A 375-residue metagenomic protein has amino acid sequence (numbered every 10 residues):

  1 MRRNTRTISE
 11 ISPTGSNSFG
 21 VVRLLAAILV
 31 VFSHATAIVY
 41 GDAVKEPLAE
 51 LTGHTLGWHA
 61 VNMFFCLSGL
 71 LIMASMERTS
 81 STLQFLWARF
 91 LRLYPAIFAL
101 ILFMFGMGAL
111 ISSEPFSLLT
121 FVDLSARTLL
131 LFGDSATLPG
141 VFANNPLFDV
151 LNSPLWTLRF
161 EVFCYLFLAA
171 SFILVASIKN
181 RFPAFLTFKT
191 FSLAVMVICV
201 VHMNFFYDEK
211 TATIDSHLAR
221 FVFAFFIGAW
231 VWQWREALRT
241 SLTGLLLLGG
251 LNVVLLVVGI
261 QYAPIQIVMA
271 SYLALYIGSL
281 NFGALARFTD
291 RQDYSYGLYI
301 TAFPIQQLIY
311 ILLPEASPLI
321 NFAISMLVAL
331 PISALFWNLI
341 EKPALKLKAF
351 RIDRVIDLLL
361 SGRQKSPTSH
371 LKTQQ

Functional and structural regions predicted by a protein language model:
M1-E10, Q306-Q375: C-terminal "closing" transmembrane helix and its immediate cytosolic amphipathic cap in multi-pass membrane proteins
T7-N17, A49-T52, R89, T211-I214 (+3 more regions): Juxtamembrane loop-transmembrane helix junctions in multi-pass integral membrane proteins, especially the extracellular
N17-M76, Y94-A96, L298-F303: Functionally critical transmembrane alpha-helices in membrane proteins and complexes, commonly lining
G20, A26, F64, A126-Q266 (+2 more regions): Aromatic-enriched alpha-helical transmembrane segments of multi-pass intramembrane proteins
R23, W58-N62, S75-S113, L118-L131 (+7 more regions): Transmembrane alpha-helical segments and their boundary/interface "anchor" motifs in multi-pass integral membrane
L51-G53, Y94, F98-V162, L166 (+2 more regions): Membrane-interface helix-loop-helix regions
L70-E77, L168-A176, A224-E236, S271-F282 (+4 more regions): Hydrophobic transmembrane alpha-helices
E77-Q84, V175-P183, W232-G244, S279-D290 (+3 more regions): Membrane-interface junctions at the ends of membrane-embedded or membrane-associated helices
